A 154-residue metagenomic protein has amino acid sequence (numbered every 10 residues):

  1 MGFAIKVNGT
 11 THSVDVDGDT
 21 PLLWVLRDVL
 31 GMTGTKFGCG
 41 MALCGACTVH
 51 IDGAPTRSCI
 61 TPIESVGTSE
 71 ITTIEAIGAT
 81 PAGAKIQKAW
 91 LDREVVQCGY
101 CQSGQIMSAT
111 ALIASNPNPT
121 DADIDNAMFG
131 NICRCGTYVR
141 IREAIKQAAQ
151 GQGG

Functional and structural regions predicted by a protein language model:
M1-G154: Signature of N-terminal electron-transfer/Fe-S-associated modules in redox systems
